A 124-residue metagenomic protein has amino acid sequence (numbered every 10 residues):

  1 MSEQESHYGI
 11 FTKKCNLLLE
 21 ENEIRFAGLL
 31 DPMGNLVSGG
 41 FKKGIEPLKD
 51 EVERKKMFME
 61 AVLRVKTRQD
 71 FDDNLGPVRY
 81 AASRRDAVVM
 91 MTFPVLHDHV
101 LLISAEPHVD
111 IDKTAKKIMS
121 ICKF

Functional and structural regions predicted by a protein language model:
M1-F124: Non-catalytic interaction/Regulatory regions outside core domains
